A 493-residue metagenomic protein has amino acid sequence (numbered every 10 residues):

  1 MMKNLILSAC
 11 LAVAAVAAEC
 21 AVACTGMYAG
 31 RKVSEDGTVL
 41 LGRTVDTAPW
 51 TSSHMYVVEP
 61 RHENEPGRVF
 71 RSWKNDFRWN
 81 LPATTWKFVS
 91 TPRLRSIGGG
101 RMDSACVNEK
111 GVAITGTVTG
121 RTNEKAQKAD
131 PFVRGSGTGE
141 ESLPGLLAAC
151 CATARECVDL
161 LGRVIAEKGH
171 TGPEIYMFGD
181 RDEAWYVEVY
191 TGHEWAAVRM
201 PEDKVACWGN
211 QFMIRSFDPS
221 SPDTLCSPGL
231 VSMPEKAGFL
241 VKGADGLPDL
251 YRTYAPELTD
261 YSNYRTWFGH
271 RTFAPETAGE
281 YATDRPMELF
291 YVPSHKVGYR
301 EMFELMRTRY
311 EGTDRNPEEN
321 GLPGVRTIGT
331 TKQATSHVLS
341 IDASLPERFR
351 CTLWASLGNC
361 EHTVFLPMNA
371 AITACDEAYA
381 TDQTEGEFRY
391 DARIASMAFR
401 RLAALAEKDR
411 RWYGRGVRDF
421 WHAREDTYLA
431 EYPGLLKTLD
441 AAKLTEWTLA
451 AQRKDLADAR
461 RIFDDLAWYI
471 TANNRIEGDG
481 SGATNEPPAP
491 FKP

Functional and structural regions predicted by a protein language model:
M1-A9: Bacterial N-terminal signal peptides that target proteins for export
V16-A23: Sec/Tat signal peptide C-region and signal peptidase I cleavage site
C24-E140, L160-L289: A contiguous strand-loop segment
P144-C150: Short, well-ordered beta-strand elements within core beta-sheets of diverse protein domains
E156-A166, M302-M306: Short, well-structured alpha-helical segments that form the helix of a local strand-helix-strand
T266-L322, R326-T331, G416-R418, R424-L435: Accessory, solvent-exposed terminal regions and/or long lumenal/extracellular loops of proteins
P317-A441: Substrate-recognition/cap regions that form aromatic- and gly/pro-loop-enriched pockets for small-molecule ligands
G416-P493: Histidine-centered catalytic/metal-binding microenvironments
